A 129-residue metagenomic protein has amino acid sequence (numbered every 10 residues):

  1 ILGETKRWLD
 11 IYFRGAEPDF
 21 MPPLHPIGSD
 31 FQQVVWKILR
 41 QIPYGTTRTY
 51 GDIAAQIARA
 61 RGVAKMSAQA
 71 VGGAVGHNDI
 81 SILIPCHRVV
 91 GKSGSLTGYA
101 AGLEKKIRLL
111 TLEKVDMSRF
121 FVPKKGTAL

Functional and structural regions predicted by a protein language model:
I1-G62, M66, L112-L129: Basic nucleic-acid-binding alpha-helical/helix-turn surface characteristic of O6-alkylguanine DNA
A64-R108, M117: Short glycine/serine-rich loop segments
